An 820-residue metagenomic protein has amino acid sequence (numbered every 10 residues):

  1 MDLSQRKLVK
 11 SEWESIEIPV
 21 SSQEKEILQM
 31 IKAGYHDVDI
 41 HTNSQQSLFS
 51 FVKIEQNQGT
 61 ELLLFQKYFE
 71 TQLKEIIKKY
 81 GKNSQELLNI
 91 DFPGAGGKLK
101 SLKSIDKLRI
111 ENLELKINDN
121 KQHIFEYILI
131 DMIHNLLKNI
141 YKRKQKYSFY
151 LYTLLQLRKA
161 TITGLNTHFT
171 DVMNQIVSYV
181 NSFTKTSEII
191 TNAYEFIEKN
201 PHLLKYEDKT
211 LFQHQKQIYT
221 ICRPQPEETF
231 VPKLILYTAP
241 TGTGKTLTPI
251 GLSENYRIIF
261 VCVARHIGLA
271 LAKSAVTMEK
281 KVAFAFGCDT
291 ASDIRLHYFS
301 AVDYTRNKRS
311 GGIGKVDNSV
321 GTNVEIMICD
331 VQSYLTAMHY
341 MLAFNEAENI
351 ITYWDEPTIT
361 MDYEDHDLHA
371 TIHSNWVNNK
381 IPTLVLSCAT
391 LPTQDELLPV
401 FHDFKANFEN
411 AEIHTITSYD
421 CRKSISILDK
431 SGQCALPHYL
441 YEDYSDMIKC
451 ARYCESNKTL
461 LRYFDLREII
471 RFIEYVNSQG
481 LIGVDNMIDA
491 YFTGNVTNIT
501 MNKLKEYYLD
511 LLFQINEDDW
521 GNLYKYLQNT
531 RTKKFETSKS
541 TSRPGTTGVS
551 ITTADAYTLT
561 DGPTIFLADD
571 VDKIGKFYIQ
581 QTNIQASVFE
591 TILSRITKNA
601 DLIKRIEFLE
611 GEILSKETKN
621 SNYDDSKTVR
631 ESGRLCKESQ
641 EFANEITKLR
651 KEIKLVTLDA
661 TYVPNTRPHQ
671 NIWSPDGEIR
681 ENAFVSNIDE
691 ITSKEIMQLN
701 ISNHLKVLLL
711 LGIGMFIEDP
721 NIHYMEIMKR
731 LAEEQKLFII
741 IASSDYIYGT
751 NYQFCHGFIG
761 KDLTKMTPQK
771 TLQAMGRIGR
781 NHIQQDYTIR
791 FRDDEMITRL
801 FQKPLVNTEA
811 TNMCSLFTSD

Functional and structural regions predicted by a protein language model:
M1-D820: N-terminal helicase ATP-binding lobe
